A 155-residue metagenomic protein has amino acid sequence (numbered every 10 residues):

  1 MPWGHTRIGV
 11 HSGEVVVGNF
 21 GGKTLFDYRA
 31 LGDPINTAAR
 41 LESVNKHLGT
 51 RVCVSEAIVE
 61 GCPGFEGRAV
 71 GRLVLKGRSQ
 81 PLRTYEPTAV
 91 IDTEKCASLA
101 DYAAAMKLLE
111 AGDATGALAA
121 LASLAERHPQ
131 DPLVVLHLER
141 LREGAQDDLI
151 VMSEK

Functional and structural regions predicted by a protein language model:
M1-G9, L48, L73: Catalytic core regions of nucleotide second-messenger enzymes
M1-P2, S153-K155: Juxtacatalytic helix/coil linker segments that couple regulatory or sensory modules to the catalytic cores
P2, A30, Y85-P87: Generic recognition of long tandem-repeat/solenoid scaffolds
P2, G22, R78-S79: Short flexible coil/turn linkers enriched for glycine and charged/polar residues that connect secondary-structure
T6, G13, G22: Cytosolic nucleotide-binding catalytic cores of signal-transduction proteins
V15-V17, A38, N45-G116, A120-V151: Cytosolic regulatory/linker segments at or just downstream of nucleotide-handling modules in signal-transduction
V17-N45: Catalytic-core segments of nucleotide cyclases and related cyclic-nucleotide turnover enzymes
